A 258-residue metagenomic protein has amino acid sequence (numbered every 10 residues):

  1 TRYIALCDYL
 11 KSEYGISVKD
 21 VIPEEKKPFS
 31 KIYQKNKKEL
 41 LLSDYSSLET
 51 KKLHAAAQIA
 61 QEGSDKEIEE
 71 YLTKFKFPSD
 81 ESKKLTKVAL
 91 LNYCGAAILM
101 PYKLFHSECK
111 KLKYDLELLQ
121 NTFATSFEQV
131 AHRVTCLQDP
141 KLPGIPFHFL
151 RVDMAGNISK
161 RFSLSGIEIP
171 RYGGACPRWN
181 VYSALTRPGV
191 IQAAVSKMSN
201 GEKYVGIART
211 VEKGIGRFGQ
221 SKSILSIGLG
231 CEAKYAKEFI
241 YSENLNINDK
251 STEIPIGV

Functional and structural regions predicted by a protein language model:
R2-V258: Conserved binding/catalytic microenvironments
